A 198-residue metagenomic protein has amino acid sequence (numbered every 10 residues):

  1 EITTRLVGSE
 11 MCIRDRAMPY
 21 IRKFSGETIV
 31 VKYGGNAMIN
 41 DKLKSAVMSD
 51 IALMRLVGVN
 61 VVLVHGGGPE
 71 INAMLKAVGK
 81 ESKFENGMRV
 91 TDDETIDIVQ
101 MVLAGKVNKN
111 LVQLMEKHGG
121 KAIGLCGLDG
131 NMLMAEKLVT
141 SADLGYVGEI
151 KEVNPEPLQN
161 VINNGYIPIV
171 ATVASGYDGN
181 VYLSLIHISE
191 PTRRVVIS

Functional and structural regions predicted by a protein language model:
E1-G8, I186-I197: Single conserved hydrophobic/aromatic residue that forms the stacking wall/gate of nucleotide- or nucleobase-binding
M11-C12: Active-site loops and adjacent core secondary-structure elements that bind or stabilize anionic groups
K23-H118: Metabolite-binding pocket within alpha/beta catalytic cores that recognizes anionic/polar moieties
K32, V161-L185: Catalytic-site beta-strand/loop segments enriched in glycine and acidic/polar residues
A37-I39, P69-N72, G130-M134, G176 (+1 more regions): Short, active-site-adjacent cap segments at secondary-structure transitions
K44-S49, L183-S189: Charged helix-capping and loop-helix junction motifs
K76-I167: Ligand-binding beta-strand-loop-alpha-helix segment within the catalytic cores of soluble metabolic enzymes
